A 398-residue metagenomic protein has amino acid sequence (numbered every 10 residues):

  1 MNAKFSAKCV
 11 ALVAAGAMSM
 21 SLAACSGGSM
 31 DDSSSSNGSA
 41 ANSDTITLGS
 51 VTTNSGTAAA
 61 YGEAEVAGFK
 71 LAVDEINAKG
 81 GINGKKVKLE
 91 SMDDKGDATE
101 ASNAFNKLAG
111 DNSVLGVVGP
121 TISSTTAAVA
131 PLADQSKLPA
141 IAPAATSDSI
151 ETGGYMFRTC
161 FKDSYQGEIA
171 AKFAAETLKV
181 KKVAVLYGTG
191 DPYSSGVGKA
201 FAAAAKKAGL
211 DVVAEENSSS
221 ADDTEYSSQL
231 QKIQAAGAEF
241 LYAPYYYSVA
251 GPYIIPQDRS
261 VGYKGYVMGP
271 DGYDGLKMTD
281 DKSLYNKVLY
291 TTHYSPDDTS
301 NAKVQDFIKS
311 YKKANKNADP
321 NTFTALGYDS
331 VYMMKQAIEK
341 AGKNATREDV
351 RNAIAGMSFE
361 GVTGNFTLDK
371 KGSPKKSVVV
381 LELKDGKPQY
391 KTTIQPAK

Functional and structural regions predicted by a protein language model:
M1-T47, A78, I394-K398: Short, low-complexity disordered leader/linker segments with a strong preference for bacterial N-terminal type II
M30-S35, Y61-A67, I82-S149, S218-D223 (+1 more regions): Beta-alpha junction/loop-to-helix N-cap segments that form part of ligand/metal-binding clefts
A40-N42, I46-K70, M92-T99, T121-I122 (+4 more regions): Extracytoplasmic "Venus flytrap"
A101, T159-K182, S195-V197, D223-S227 (+4 more regions): Hydrophobic alpha-helical segments within soluble ligand-binding/sensing domains
M156-N217, F240: An alpha-beta-alpha
A200-T291: Extracellular/periplasmic bilobed ligand-binding domains
I255-Y328, E382, P388-P396: Extracellular/periplasmic periplasmic-binding protein-like sensory domains
A314-N321, K335-K387: Segments of small-molecule ligand-sensing domains
